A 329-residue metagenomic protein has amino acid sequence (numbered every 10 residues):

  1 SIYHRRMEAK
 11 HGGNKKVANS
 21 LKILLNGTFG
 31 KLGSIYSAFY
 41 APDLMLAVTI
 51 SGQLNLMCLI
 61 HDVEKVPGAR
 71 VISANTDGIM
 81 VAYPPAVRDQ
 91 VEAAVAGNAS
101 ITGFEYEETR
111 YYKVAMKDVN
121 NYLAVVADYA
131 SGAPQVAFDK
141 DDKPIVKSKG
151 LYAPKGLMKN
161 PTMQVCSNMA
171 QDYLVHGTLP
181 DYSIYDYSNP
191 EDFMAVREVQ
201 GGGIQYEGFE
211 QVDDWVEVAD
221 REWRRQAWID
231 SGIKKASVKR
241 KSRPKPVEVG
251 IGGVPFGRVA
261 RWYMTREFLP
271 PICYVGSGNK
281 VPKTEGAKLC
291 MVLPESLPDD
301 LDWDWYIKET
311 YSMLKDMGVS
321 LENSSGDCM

Functional and structural regions predicted by a protein language model:
S1-M329: Conserved acidic
